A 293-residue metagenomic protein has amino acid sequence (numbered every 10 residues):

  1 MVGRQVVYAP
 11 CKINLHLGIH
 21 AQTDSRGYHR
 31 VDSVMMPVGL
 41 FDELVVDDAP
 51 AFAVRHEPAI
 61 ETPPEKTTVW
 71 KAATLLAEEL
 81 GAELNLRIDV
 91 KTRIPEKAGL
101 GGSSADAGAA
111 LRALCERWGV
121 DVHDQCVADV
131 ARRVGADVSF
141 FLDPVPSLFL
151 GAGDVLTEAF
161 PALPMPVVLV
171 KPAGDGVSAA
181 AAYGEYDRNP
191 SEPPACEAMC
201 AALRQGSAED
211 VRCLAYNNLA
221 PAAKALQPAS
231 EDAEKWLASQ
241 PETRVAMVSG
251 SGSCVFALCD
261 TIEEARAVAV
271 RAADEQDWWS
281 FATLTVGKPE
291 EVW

Functional and structural regions predicted by a protein language model:
M1-A98, E116, V120-Q125, A162 (+1 more regions): ATP-binding N-lobe of GHMP and related small-molecule kinases
M35, A131, L237-A238, A272: Hydrophobic C-terminal alpha-helix "anchor/cap" residues
P50-T62, A110, R132, S207-Y216: Short, basic/glycine-rich phosphate-binding loops at helix/coil junctions that contact nucleotide phosphates
A98-D124, F140-P144: DPxDG-like acidic metal-binding loop motif
G102-S103, V248-S253: Glycine-rich beta-strand-to-loop/alpha-helix junction loops that act as flexible
G119-F160: Glycine/threonine-rich beta-strand-loop-alpha-helix active-site module that forms ligand/phosphate-binding
D143, L148-V245, D260-E263, V270 (+1 more regions): Conserved, helical-rich catalytic subdomain that frames metal- and/or nucleotide-binding sites in enzyme alpha/beta
F256-L258: Short hydrophobic/aromatic beta-strand micro-patches that form the beta-sheet surface supporting nucleotide- or nucleic
